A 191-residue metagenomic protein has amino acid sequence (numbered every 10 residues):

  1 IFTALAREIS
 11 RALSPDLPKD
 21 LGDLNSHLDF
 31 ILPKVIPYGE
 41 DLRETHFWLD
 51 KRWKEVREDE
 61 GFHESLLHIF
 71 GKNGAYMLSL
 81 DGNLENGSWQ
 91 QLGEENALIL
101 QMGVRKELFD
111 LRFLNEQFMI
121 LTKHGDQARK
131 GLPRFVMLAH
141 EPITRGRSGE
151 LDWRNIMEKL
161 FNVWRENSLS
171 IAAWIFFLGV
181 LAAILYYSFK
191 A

Functional and structural regions predicted by a protein language model:
I1-K72, M77-L84, I99-A191: Lipid interaction determinants
N86-Q91: Short beta-strand-centered aromatic/proline hotspots
G93-A97: Short, conserved beta-turn/loop elements at beta-strand boundaries and strand-helix junctions
